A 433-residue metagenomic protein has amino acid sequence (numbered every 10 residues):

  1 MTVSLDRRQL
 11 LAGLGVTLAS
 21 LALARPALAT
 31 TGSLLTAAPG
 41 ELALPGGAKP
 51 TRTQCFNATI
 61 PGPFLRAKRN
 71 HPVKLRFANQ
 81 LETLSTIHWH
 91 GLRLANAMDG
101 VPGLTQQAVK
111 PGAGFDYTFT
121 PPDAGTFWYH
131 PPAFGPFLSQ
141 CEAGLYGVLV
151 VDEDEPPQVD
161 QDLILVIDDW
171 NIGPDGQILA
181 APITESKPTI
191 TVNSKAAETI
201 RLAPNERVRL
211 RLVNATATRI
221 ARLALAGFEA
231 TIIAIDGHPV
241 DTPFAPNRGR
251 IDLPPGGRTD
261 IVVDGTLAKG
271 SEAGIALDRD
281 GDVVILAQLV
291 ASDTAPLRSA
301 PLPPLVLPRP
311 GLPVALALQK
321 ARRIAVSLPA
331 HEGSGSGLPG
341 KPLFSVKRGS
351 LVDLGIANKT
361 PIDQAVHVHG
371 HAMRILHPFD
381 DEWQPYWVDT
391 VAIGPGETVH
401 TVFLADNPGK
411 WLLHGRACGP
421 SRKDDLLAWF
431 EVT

Functional and structural regions predicted by a protein language model:
T2-D116, V151, P157-D162, P174-R209 (+5 more regions): N-terminal, post-signal-peptide metal-ligating segments of extracellular/periplasmic oxidoreductases, dominated by
T30-L34, E142-I172, D241-D363, L404-K410 (+1 more regions): Extended terminal and domain-junction accessory segments
N70-H71, A113, P121-F127, N205-E206 (+5 more regions): Short tyrosine-centred short linear motifs in exposed loops/low-complexity segments
F77-L81, V213-A215, I356-T360: Asparagine-centered strand-capping/turn motif at beta-strand->loop junctions
M98-D99, Q107-K110, P174-P310, P378-D389: Histidine- and aromatic-rich segments of cupredoxin/plastocyanin-like copper-binding domains
A113-Y117, T259-I261, D389, E397-T401: Short strand-edge motifs at loop-to-beta-strand transitions and within beta-strands of extracellular beta-rich domains
P121-V151: Hydrophobic or amphipathic alpha-helical targeting/insertion segments
G227-P239, K359-Y386, C418-R422, W429-T433: Active/binding-pocket-proximal capping segment
